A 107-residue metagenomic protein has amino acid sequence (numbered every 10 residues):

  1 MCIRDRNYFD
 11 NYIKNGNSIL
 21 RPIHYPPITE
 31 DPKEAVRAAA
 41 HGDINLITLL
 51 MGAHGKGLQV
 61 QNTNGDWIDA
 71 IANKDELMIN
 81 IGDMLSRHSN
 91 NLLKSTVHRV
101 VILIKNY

Functional and structural regions predicted by a protein language model:
M1-D5: Conserved small/polar residues in nucleotide/adenosyl-binding loops
Y8-F9, A35, L50-Y107: Catalytic core of Fe(II)/2-oxoglutarate
K14-K56: Short catalytic-site patches enriched in acidic/histidine residues that coordinate or position cofactors/metals
